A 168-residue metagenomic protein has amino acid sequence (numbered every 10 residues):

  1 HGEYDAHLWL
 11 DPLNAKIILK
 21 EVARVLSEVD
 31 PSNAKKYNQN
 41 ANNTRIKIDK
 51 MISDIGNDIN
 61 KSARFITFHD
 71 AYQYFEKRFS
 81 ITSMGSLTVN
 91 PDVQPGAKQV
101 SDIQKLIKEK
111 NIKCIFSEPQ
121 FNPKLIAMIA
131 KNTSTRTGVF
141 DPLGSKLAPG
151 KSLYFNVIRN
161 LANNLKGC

Functional and structural regions predicted by a protein language model:
H1-C168: Extracytoplasmic metal-acquisition and chelation regions
